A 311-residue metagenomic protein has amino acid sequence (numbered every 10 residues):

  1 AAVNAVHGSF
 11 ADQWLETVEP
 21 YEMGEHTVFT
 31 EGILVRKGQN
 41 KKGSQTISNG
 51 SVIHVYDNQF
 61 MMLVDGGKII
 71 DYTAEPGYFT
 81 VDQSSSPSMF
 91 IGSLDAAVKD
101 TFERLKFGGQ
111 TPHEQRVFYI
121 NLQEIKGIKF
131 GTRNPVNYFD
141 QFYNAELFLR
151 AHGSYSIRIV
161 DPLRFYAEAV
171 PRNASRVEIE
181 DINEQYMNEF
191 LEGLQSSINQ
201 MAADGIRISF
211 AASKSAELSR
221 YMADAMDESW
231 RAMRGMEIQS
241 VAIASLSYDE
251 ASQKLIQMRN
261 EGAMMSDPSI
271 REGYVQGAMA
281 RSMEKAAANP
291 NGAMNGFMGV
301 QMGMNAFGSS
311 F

Functional and structural regions predicted by a protein language model:
A1-S247, R281, M302-F311: N-terminal hydrophobic membrane-entry segments
D249-F311: Assembly-interface segments of oligomeric complexes
